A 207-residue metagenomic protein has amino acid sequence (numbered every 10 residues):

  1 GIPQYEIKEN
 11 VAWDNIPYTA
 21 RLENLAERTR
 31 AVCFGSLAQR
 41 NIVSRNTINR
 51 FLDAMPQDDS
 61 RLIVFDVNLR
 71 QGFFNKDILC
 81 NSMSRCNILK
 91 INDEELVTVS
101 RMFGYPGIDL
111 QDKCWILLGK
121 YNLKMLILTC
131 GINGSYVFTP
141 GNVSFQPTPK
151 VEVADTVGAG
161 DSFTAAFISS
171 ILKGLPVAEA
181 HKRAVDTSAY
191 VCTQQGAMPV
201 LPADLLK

Functional and structural regions predicted by a protein language model:
G1-S36, D59-S60, K207: Conserved N-terminal subdomain of the carbohydrate kinase-like
P3, D59, R85, Y121-K124: A short helix-to-beta-strand connector/capping loop
E6, V99, V191: Residues that scaffold the ATP/ADP-binding catalytic core of kinase and kinase-like folds
V11-W13, E94-E95, P149-E152: Short, acidic/turn-prone active-site loops that include or flank metal/cofactor- and phosphate-binding residues
R21-L22, L79, C114, V153: Acidic, amphipathic alpha-helical patches
N24-L25, S82, G119: Structural alpha-helical scaffold elements that stabilize or flank donor/cofactor-binding regions in carbohydrate
A31, S36-D112, G134: Conserved beta-alpha-beta core of the PfkB/ribokinase-like small-molecule kinase fold
F103, G107-K207: Conserved phosphate-binding/catalytic region of the ribokinase-like
